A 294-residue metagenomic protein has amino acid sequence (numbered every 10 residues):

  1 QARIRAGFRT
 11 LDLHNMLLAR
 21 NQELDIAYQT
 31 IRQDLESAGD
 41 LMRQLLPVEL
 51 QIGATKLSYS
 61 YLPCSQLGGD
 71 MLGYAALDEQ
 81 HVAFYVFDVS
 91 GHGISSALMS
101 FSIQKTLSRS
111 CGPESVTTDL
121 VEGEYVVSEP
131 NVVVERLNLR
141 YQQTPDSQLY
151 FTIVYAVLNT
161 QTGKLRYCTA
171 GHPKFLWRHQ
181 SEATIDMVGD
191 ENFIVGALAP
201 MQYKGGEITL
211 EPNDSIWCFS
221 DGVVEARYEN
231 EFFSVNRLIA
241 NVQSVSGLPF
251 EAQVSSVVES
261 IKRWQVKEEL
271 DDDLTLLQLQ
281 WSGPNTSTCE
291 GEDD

Functional and structural regions predicted by a protein language model:
R3-L24, Y28, V235: Interdomain signal-transducing alpha-helical coiled-coil linkers
I4, V257, I261: Hydrophobic "lid"/C-terminal helical patch of Rossmann-like NAD(P)-dependent dehydrogenase/epimerase domains
R5, G69, L98, N230-F233: Generic recognition of short, well-ordered alpha-helical segments
R20-W217, V266-D294: … and, occasionally, acidic/histidine-rich disordered N-termini of signaling adaptors
E225-A226: Short acidic/polar inter-strand loop motif in beta-rich domains
F233-Q243: Divalent-cation-assisted or electrostatically stabilized phosphate/pyrophosphate-binding catalytic cores
